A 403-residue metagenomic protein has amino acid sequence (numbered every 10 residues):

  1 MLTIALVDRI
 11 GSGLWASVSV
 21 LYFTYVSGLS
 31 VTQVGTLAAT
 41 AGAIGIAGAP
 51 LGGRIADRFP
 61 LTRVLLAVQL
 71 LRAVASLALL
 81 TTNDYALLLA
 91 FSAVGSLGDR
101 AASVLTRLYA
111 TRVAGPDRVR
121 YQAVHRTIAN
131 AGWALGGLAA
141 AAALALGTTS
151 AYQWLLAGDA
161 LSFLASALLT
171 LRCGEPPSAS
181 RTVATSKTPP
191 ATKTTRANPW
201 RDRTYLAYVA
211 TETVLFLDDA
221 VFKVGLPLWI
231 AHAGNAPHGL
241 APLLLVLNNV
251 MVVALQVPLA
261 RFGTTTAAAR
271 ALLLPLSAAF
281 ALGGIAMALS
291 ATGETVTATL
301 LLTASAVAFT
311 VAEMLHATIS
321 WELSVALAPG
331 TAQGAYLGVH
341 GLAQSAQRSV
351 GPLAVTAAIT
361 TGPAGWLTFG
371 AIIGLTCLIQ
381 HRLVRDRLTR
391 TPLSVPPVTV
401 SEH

Functional and structural regions predicted by a protein language model:
M1, C173-V214, V398-H403: Juxtamembrane intracellular "pre-TM" segments in multi-pass secondary transporters
M1-G42, T204-N248: Helix-loop boundary and gating motifs at the non-cytosolic
Y25, L135-W154, H232, V350-F369: Transmembrane alpha-helix termini and helix-breaking/packing motifs in multi-pass membrane transporters
I46-T82: Conserved MFS/SLC helix-loop-helix module at the cytosolic interface between two early adjacent transmembrane helices
G48-P60, L144, A254-R270: Helix-to-loop junctions at the C-terminal end of transmembrane segments in multipass secondary transporters
R63-L77, A271-M287: Structural signature of the two symmetry-related core transmembrane helices
F91-A129: Cytoplasmic helix-loop-helix junction between adjacent transmembrane helices in 12-TM secondary transporters
A141, L161-T182, I379-L383: C-terminal membrane-cytosol helix-exit motif in multi-pass small-molecule transporters
